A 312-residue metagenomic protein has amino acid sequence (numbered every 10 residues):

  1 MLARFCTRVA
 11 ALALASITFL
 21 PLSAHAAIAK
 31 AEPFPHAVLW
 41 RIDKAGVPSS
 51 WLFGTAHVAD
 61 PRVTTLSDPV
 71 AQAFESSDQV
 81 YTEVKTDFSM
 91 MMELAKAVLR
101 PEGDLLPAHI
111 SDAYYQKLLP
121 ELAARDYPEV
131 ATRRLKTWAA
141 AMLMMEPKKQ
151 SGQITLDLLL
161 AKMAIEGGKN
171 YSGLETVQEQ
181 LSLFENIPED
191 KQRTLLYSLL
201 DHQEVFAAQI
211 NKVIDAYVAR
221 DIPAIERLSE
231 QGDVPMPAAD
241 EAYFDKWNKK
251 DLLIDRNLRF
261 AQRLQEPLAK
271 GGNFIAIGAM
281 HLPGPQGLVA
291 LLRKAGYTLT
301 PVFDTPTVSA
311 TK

Functional and structural regions predicted by a protein language model:
M1-R4: N-terminal secretory signal peptides that target proteins for export/translocation
V9, S67, N257-A261: Short, well-ordered alpha-helical scaffold segments within catalytic/effector domains
V9-P21: Bacterial N-terminal signal peptides
L22-A26: Sec/Tat signal peptide C-region and signal peptidase I cleavage site
A27-I28, V38-N248: Structured, acidic catalytic/metal-binding patches in enzyme active sites
E32, V63, L253-N257: A conditional alpha-helix N-cap/helix-loop micro-motif detector
P35-V38, R259-F260: Alpha-helical scaffolding within the catalytic cores of extracellular/periplasmic polymer-degrading hydrolases
K250-K312: C-terminal soluble interaction/assembly domains
